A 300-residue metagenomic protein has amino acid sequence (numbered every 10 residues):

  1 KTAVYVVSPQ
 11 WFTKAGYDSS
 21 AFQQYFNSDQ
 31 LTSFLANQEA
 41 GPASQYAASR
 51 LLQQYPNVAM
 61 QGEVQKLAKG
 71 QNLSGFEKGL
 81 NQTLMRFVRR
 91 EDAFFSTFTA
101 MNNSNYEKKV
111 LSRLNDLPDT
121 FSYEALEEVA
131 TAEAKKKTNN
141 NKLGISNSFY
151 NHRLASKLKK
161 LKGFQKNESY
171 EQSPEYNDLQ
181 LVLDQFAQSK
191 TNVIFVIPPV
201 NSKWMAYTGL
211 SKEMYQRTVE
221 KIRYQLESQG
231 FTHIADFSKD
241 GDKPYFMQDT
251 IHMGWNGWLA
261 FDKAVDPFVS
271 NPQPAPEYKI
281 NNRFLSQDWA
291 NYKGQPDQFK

Functional and structural regions predicted by a protein language model:
K1-A48: Membrane-embedded segments
A3-Y5, N103, A260: Internal hydrophobic scaffold segments of catalytic domains
Y5-Q10, S148-K157, V196-N201, F237-K239: Short loop/turn segments at strand-loop or loop-helix junctions that form parts of catalytic or ligand-binding pockets
D18-A21, G209-S211, T250: Short, glycine/charged-enriched secondary-structure capping and boundary segments
T32-Q180, A187, I280-K300: Secreted/periplasmic serine-hydrolase-like ester/acetyl group-modifying domain
E171-Y245: Extended hydrophobic/aromatic segments used for targeting, binding, or gating
E213-M214, E220-K300: C-terminal regions of proteins
